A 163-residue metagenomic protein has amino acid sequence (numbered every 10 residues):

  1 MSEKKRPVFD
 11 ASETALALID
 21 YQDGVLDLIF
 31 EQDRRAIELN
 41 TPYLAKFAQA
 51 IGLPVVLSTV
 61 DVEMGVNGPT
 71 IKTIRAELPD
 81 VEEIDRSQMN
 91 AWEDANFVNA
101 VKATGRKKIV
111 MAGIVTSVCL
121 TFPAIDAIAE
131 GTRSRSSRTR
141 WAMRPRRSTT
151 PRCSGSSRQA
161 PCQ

Functional and structural regions predicted by a protein language model:
S2-V8, S12-A15, I51, E63-Q163: Active-site-adjacent betaalpha module
S12-T14, I29-L57: A short alpha/beta connector and helix-capping loop motif
A15-Q22: Short acidic catalytic loops
D23-L28: Short acidic, Gly/Ser-rich segments with clustered Asp/Glu that frequently serve as metal-coordination loops in enzyme
